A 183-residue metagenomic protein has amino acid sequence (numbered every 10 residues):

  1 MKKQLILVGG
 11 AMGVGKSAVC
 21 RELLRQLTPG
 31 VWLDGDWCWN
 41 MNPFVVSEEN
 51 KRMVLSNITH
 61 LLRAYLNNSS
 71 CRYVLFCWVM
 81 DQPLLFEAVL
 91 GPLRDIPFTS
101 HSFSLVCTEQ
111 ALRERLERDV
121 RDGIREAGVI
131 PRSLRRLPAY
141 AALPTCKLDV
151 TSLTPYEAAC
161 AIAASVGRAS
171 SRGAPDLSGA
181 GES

Functional and structural regions predicted by a protein language model:
K2-L5, S70: Pre-Walker A (Motif I) flank of P-loop NTPase domains
V8: Hydrophobic anchor at the beta1->P-loop junction of P-loop NTPases
A11: P-loop (Walker A) phosphate-binding loop of NTP-binding proteins
V14: ATP-binding Walker
S17-R63: Conserved substrate/cofactor phosphate-moiety recognition/catalytic segment in nucleotide-dependent phosphotransferases
M53-P97: Glycine-rich phosphate-binding loop used to anchor ATP phosphates in small-molecule kinases, encompassing both
I96-L116: Conserved phosphate-donor/acceptor-positioning beta-strand/loop module used by diverse small-molecule
R118-A161, A169-S170, D176-G179, S183: Small-molecule kinase domains that catalyze NTP-dependent phosphoryl transfer to phosphate-bearing small molecules
